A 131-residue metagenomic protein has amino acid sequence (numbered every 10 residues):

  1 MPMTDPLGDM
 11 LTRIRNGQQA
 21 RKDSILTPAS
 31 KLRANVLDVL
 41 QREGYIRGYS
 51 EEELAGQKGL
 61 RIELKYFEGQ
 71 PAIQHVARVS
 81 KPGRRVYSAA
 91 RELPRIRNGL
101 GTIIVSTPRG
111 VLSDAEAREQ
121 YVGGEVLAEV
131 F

Functional and structural regions predicted by a protein language model:
M1-F131: Core subunits and conserved enzymes of cellular information-processing and envelope-translocation systems across
